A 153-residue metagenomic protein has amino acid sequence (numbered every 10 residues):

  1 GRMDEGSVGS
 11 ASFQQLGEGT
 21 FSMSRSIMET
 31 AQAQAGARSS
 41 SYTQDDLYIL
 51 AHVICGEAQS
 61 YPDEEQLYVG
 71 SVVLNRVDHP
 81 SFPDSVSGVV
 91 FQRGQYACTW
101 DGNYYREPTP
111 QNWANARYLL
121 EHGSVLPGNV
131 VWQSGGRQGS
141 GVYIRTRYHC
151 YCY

Functional and structural regions predicted by a protein language model:
G1-Y42: N-terminal secretory targeting signals
M28-Y153: Bacterial extracytoplasmic/cell-wall-associated proteins, especially those involved in peptidoglycan
